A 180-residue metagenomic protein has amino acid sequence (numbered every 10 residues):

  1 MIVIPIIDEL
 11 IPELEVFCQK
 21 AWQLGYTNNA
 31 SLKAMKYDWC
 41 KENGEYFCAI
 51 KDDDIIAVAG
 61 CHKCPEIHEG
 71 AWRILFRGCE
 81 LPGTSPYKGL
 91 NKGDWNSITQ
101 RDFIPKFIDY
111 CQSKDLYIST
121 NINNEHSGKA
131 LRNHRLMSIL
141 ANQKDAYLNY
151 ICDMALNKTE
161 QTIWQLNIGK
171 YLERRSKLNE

Functional and structural regions predicted by a protein language model:
M1-V16: A short beta-loop-alpha structural element at the N-terminal edge of CoA-dependent acyl/N-acetyltransferase catalytic
L24-K51: Active-site rim helix/loop that mediates acceptor-substrate recognition in acyltransferases
G44, S113-D115: Short, high-confidence coil segments that cap the C-terminus of an alpha-helix and link into the following beta-strand
C48, D54-C64, A71-L75: Conserved beta-strand in the GNAT
I67-K92: Conserved acetyl-CoA binding element of GNAT-fold acetyltransferases
T84-Y110, N133: Conserved acetyl-CoA-binding loop-helix of GNAT-fold acetyltransferases
Y117-N133, D145: Conserved beta-strand-loop-alpha-helix junction that forms the acyl-donor binding cleft
S119, M137-Q161: Conserved catalytic-core motifs of GNAT/GCN5-like acyltransferases
